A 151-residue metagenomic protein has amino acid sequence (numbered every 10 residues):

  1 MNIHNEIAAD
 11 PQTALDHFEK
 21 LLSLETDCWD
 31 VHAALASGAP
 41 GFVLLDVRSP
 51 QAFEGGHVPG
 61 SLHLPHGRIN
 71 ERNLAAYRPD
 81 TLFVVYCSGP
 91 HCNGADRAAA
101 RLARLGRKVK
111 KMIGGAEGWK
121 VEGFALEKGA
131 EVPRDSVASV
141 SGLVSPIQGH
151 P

Functional and structural regions predicted by a protein language model:
M1-L44, R48-G55, G129-P151: Flexible, polar/low-complexity N-terminal or interdomain linker segments that lie immediately upstream of folded
G38-L44, P59-G60, L82, K108: Short active-site oxyanion
F53-P59, W119: Short loop/helix-cap segments at secondary-structure boundaries that form the rim of catalytic
V58-G67: A contiguous binding-surface segment within folded domains or other stable secondary-structure elements
L62, D80, L126-A130: Short, hinge-like loop/turn segments at secondary-structure boundaries
H66, G115, V132: Residue-level "edge-of-site" marker
R68-N73: Alpha-helical scaffolding within the catalytic cores of extracellular/periplasmic polymer-degrading hydrolases
L74-K120: Catalytic cysteine-centered active loop of the rhodanese-like fold, especially the PTP/DSP P-loop
